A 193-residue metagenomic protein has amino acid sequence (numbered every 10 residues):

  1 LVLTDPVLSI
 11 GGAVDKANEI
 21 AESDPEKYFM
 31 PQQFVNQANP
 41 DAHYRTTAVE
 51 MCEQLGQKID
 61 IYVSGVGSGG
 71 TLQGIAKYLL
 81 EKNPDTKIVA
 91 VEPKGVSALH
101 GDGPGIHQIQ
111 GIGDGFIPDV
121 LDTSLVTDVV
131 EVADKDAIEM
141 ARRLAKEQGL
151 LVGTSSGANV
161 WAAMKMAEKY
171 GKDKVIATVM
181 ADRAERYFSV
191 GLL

Functional and structural regions predicted by a protein language model:
L1-I61, E92-A145: Small/polar-residue-rich loop-to-helix segments that shape phosphate-bearing ligand pockets
A17, M51, I75, A141 (+1 more regions): Buried hydrophobic packing segments
P31, L150-G157: Short glycine/threonine-rich catalytic loop with a Thr-x-Gly-x-Asp
P31-Q33, G65, A90-E92, A177-A181: Short beta-strand segments
A42, T46-T86: Glycine-rich ThDP/TPP pyrophosphate-binding loop and its adjacent helix/strand module within ThDP-dependent enzymes
G65-A76, S155-A163, Y187: Short glycine/serine/threonine-rich phosphate/pyrophosphate-binding segments that cradle anionic phosphate groups
K82-G95, I176: Short, acidic/small-residue loops that bind anionic groups at enzyme active sites
W161-L193: Phosphate-binding loop/pocket of nucleotide- and phosphate-handling active sites
